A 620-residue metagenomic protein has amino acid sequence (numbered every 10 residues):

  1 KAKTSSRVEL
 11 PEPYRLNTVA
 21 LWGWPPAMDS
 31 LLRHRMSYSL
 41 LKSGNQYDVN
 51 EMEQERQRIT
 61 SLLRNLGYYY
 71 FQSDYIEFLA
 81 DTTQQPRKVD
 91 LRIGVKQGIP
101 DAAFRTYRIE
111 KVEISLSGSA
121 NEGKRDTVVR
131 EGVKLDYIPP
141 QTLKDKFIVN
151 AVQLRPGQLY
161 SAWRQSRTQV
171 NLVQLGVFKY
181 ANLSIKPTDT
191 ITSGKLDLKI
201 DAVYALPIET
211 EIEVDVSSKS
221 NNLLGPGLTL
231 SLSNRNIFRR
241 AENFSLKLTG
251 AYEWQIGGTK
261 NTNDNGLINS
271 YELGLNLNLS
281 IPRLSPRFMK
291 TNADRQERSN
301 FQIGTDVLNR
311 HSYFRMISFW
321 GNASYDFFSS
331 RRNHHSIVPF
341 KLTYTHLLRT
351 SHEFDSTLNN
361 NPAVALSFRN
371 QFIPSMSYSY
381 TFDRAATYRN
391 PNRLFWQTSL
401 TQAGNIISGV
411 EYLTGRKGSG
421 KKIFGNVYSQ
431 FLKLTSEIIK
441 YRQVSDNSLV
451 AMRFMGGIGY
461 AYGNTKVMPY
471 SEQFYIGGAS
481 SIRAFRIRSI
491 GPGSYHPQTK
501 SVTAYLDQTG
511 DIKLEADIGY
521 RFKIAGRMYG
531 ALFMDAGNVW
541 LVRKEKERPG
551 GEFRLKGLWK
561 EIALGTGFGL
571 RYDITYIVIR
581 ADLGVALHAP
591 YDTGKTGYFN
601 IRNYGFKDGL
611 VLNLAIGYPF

Functional and structural regions predicted by a protein language model:
K1-S218, W254, L434, M455-G457: Periplasmic polypeptide-binding modules associated with outer-membrane biogenesis and secretion
M28-H34, N45, Q141, S161-Q397 (+5 more regions): Gram-negative/organellar outer-membrane beta-barrel architecture
Y68, P86, P207, R239-A241 (+6 more regions): Strand-connecting loop/turn motifs
V133-K134, D215-N222, V338-F522, L532-L555: C-terminal outer-membrane beta-barrel translocator/porin domains of Gram-negative envelope proteins and their
A181-N182, E209-I212, L223, R240-F244 (+8 more regions): Extended hydrophobic-aromatic, low-complexity segments
L514-F522, A536, A563-I574, L612-I616: Conserved C-terminal beta-signal and adjacent last beta-strands/turns of outer-membrane beta-barrel proteins
A536-E552, Y576, L583-R602, Y618-F620: C-terminal beta-signal and adjacent terminal beta-strands/loops of Gram-negative outer-membrane beta-barrel proteins
